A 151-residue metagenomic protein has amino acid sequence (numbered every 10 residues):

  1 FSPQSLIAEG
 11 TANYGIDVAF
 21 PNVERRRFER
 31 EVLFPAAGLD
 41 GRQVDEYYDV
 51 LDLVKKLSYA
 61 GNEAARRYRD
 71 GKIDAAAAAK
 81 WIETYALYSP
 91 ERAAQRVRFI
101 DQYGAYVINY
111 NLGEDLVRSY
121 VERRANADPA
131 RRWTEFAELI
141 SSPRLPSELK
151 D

Functional and structural regions predicted by a protein language model:
F1-S5: Post-HEXXH active-site segment of zinc metalloproteases
I7-Y14, L112-D115: Short amphipathic alpha-helical face segments that pack within enzyme cores and frequently flank/anchor catalytic
E9, G15-V97: Long, amphipathic alpha-helical stalk/connector segments used for oligomerization, subunit docking, or mechanical
A76-D151: C-terminal, non-catalytic "cap/extension" segments appended to globular domains
